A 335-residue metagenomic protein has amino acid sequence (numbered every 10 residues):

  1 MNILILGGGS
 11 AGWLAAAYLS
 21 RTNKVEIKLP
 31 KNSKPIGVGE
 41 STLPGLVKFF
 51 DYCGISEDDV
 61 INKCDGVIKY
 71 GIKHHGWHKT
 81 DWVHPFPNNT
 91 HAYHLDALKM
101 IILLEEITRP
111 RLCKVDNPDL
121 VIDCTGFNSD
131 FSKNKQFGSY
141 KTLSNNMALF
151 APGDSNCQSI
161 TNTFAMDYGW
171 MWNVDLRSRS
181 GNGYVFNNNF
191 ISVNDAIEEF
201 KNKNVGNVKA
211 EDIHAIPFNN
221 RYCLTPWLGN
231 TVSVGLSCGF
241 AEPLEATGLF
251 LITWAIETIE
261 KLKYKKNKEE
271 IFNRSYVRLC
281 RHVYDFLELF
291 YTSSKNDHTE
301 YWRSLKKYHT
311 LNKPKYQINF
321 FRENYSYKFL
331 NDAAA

Functional and structural regions predicted by a protein language model:
N2-V25: N-terminal Rossmann-like FAD-binding beta1-loop-alpha1 element of flavoenzymes
L14, Y18, G45, K99 (+2 more regions): Short amphipathic alpha-helical face segments that pack within enzyme cores and frequently flank/anchor catalytic
S20-V38: Glycine-rich FAD pyrophosphate-binding loop
P35-P87: N-terminal FAD cofactor-binding segment of flavoenzymes
G66-D130: Feature captures the FAD/FMN-dependent oxidoreductase FAD-binding
L103-G206, I256: Predominantly flavin-linked oxidoreductase catalytic cores and closely associated redox partners
R177, F186-L289: FAD/FMN-dependent oxidoreductases across multiple families
K261-A335: Long, low-complexity C-terminal extensions of enzymes
